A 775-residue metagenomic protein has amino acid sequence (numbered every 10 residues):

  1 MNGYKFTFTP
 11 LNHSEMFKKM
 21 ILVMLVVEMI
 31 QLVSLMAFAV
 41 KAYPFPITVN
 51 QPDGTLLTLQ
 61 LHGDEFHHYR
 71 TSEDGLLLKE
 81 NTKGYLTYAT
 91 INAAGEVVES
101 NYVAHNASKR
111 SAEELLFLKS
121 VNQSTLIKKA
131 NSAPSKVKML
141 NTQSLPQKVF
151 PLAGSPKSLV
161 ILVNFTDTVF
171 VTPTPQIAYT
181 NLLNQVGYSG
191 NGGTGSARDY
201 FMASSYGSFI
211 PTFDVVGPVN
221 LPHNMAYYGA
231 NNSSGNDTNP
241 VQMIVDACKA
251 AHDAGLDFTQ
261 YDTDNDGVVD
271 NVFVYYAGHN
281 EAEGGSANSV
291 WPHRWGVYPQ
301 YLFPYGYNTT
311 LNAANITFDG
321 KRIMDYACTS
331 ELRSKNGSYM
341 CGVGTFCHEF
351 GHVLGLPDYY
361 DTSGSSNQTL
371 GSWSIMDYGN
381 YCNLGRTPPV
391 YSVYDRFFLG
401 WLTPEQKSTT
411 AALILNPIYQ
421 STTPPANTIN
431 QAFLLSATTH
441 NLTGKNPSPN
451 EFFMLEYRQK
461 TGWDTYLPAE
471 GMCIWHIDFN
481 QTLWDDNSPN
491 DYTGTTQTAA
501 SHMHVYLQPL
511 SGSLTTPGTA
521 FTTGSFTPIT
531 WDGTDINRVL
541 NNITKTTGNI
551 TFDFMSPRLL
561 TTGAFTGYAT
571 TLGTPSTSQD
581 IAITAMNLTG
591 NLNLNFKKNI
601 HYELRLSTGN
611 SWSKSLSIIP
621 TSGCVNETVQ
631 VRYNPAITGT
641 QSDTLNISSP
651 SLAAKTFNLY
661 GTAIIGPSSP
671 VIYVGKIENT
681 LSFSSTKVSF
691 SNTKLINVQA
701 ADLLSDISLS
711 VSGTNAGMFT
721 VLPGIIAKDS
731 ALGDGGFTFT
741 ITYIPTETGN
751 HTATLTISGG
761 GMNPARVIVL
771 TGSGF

Functional and structural regions predicted by a protein language model:
F17-L25, A37-P151: N-terminal prosegments of processed precursors
L126-W373, D377-D395, G400-A411, W484 (+2 more regions): Active-site-proximal segment of zinc-dependent metalloprotease catalytic domains
V171-T172, Y188-A203, G207-S208, V216-V219 (+3 more regions): Non-catalytic C-terminal accessory/binding modules of secreted extracellular proteins
P557-N587, T662-A701, Y743-I744, T771-F775: Beta-sheet-dominated interaction scaffolds and their linkers
R558-T561, N587-T628, S668-Y673, D702-T740: Surface-exposed binding patches on compact interaction domains or structured appendages
I581, V629, G639-S651, I696 (+1 more regions): A short beta-strand micro-motif common to beta-rich folds, especially ectodomain repeats
T628-Q641, D729, T738-H751: Extracellular/luminal low-complexity segments enriched in Ser/Thr/Pro
